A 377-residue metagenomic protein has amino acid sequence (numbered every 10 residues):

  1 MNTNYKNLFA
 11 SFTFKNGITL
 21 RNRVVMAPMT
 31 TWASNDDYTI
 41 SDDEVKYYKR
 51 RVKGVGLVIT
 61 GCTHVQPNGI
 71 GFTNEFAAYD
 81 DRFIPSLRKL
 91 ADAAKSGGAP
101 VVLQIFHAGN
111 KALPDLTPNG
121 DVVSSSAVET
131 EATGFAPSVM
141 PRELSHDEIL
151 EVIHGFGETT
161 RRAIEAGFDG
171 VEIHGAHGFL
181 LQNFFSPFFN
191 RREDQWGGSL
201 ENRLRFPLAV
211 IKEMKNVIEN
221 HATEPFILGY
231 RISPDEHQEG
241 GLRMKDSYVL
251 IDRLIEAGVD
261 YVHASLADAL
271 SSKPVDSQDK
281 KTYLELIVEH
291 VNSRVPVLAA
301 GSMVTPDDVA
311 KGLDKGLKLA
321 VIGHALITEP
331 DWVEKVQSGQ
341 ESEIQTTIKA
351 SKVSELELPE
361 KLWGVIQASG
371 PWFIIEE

Functional and structural regions predicted by a protein language model:
M1-E377: Flavin-dependent oxidoreductase catalytic cores
